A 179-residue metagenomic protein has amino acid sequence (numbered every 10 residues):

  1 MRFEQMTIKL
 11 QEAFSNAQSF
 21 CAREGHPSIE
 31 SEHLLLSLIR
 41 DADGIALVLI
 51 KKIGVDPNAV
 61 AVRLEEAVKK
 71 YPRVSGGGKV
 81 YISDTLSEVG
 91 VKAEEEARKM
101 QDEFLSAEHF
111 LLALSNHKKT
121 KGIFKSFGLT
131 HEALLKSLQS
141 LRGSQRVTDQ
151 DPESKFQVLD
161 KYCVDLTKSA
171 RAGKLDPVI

Functional and structural regions predicted by a protein language model:
M1-I179: Histone-fold recognition with a strong bias for associated Lys/Arg-rich disordered tails
